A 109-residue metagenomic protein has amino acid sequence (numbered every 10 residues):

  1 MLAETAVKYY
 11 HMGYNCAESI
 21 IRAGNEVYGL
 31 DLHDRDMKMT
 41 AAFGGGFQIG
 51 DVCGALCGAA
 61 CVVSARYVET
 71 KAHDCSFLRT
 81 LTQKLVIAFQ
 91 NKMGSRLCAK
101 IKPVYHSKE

Functional and structural regions predicted by a protein language model:
M1-Y28: Active-site-proximal helix-loop elements at catalytic-domain edges
E4-H11, A42-G50: A short glycine/serine-rich beta->alpha loop
C16, C53, C98: Short cysteine clusters
I20-G24, G58-A65: Buried hydrophobic packing segments
Y28-K38, S64-L81: Phosphate-handling active-site elements
F47-C57, C61: Conserved phosphate/anionic-ligand binding catalytic regions in large, soluble enzymes, centered on
T82-E109: C-terminal binding/interaction regions
